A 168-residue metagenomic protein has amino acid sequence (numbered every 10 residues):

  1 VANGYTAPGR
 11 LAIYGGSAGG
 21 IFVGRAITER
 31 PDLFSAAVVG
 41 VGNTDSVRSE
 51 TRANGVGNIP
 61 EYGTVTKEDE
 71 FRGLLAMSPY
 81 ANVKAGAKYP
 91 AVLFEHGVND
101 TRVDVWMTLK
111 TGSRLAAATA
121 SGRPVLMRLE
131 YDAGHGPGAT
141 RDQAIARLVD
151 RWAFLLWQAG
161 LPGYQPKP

Functional and structural regions predicted by a protein language model:
V1-P168: Active-site-proximal cap/loop segments of hydrolase catalytic domains
